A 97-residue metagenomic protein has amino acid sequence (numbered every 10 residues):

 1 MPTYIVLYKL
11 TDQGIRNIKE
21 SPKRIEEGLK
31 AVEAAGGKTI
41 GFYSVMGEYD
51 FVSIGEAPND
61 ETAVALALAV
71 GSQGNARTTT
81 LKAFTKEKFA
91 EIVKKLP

Functional and structural regions predicted by a protein language model:
M1-P97: A compositional/biophysical signature of low hydrophobicity enriched in polar/charged and small residues
